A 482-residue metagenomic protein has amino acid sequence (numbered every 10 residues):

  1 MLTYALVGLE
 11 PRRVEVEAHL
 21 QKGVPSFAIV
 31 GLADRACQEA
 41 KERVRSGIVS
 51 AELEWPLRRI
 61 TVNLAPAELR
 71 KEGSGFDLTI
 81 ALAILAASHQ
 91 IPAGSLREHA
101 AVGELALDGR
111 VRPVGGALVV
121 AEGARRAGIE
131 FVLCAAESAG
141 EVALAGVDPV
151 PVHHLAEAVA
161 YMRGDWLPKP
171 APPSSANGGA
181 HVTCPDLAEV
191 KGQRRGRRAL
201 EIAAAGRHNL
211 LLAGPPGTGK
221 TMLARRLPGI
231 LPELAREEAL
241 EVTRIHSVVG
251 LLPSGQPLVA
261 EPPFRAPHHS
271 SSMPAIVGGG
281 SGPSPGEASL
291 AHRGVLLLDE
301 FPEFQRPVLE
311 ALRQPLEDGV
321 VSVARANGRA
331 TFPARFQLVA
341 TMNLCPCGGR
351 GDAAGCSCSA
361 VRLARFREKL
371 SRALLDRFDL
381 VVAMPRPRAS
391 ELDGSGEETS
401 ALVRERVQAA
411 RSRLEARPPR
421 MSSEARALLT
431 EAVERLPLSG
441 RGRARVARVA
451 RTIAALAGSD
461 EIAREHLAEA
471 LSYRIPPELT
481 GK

Functional and structural regions predicted by a protein language model:
M1-L211, P215-T221, A324, D460-K482: Peripheral, non-AAA+ core regions of ATP-driven protein-machinery
V30-K41, P56, N63-G73, P283 (+1 more regions): Basic, amphipathic alpha-helical bundle interface domains used for macromolecular binding and assembly
A199-E201, P257-L258, P263, H268-L296 (+1 more regions): Conserved alpha-helical scaffold flanking the Walker A/P-loop in AAA+ ATPase domains
L212-Q256, D318: Walker A/P-loop
G214, G278, E300: The Walker A (P-loop) glycine that initiates the GxxxxGKT/S ATP-binding motif of P-loop NTPases
E238-P274, G279-G280, P385, S423 (+2 more regions): Conserved inter-motif catalytic segment of the P-loop NTP-binding fold
R293, D299-F301, A311: Walker B catalytic acidic pair
